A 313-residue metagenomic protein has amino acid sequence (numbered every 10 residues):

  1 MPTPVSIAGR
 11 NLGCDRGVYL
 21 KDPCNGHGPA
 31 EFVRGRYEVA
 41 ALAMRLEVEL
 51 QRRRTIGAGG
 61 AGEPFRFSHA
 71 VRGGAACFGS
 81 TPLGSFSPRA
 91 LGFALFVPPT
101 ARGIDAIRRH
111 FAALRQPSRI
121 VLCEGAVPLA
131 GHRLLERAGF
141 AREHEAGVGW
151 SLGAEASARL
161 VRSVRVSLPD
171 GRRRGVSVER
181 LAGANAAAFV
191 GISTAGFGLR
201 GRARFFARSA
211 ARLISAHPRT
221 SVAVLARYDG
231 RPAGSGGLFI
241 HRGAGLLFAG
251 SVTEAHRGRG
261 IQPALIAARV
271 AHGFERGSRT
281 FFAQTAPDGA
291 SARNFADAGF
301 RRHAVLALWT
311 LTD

Functional and structural regions predicted by a protein language model:
P2-A113, V127, A203-A207: N-terminal charged segments
G60-F67, Q116, V127, E143-A146 (+2 more regions): A short helix-loop-beta-strand connector motif used in the catalytic cores of GNAT acetyltransferases and, in some
F67-R72, R133-R137, S221-G234: Conserved beta-hairpin
G79-A90, I240-F248, R257: A conserved beta-turn-beta hairpin within the catalytic core of GNAT-like acetyltransferases that forms part
P98-A186, S291, A307-L311: Acyl-donor-binding surface of acyltransferase catalytic domains
T100-R109, V252, G258-G273, D297: Conserved acetyl-CoA-binding loop-helix of GNAT-fold acetyltransferases
L114-E124, G273-T285: Conserved GNAT acetyl-CoA-binding A-motif
G201-T253: A conserved beta-strand-loop-helix scaffold within acyl/acetyltransferase catalytic domains
